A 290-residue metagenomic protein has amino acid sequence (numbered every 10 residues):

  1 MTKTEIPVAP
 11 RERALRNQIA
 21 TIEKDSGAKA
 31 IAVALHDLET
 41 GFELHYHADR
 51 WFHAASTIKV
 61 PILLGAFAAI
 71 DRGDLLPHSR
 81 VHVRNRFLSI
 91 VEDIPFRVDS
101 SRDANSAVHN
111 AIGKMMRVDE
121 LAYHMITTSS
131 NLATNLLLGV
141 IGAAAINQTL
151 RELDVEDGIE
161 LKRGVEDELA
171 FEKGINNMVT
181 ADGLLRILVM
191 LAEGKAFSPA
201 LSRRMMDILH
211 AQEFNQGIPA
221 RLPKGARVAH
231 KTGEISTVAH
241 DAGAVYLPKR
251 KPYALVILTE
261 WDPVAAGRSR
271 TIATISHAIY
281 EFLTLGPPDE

Functional and structural regions predicted by a protein language model:
K3-I22, E43, V140-G142, L185-Q216 (+2 more regions): Structured C-terminal helix/loop/strand segments within mature extracytoplasmic catalytic/sensor domains
V8-L15, W51-V60, D74, A111-D119 (+7 more regions): Solvent-exposed, acidic/flexible segments
K24-F52: Short, conserved catalytic-motif segment at the N-terminal edge
A30, K114-V118, A122, T128 (+1 more regions): Mid-domain, small-residue-enriched loop/turn segments at the edges of structured enzyme/sensor domains
H36-L38, R86, I126-S129, V140 (+3 more regions): Active-site-proximal beta-strand/loop segments in catalytic clefts of secreted hydrolases
L38-E39, L76-R97, I141-G142: Acidic helix-start/capping segments at beta-turn-to-alpha-helix junctions
G41, H53-R86, M125, L255: Active-site SXXK
L88-N135: Conserved catalytic neighborhood of penicillin-recognizing serine enzymes
